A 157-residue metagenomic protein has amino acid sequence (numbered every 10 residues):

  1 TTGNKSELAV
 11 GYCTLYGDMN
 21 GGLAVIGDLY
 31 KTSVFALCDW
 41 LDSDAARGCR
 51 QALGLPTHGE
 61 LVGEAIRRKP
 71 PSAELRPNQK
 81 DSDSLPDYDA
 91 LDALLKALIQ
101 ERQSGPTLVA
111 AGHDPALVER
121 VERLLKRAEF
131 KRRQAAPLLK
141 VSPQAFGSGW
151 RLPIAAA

Functional and structural regions predicted by a protein language model:
T1-A157: ATP/NTP-dependent adenylation/nucleotidyl-transfer catalytic domains that generate, transfer, or process NMP-activated
